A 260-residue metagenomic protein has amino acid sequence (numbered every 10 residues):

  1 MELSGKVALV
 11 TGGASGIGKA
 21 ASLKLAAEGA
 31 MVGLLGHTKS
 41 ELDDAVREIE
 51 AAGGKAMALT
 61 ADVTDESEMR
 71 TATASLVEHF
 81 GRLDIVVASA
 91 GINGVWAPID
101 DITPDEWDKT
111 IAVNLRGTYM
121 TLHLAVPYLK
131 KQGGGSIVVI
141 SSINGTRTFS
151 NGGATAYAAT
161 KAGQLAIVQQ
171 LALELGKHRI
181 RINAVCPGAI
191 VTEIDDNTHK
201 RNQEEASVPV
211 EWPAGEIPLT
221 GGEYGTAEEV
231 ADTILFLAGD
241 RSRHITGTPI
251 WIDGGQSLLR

Functional and structural regions predicted by a protein language model:
S4, N93-W96, I234-L235, T246-R260: Short C-terminal tail/terminal secondary-structure segment of NAD(P)H-dependent dehydrogenase/reductase domains
A14-S15: Conserved glycine-rich cofactor-binding loop
V87, G134, G176, R181 (+1 more regions): Short, small/polar-rich loop/turn modules that mediate ligand/substrate recognition or access, typified
A97-I99, T103-I111, I137, G215: Substrate-binding pocket helix/loop in short-chain dehydrogenase/reductase
L122, T160, V168: Active-site helix of classical SDR
P127, L173-K177, R243: Alpha-helical segment proximal to the catalytic Tyr-Lys
S142: Residue(s) in the substrate-gating loop at a strand-loop-helix junction that position the organic substrate next
